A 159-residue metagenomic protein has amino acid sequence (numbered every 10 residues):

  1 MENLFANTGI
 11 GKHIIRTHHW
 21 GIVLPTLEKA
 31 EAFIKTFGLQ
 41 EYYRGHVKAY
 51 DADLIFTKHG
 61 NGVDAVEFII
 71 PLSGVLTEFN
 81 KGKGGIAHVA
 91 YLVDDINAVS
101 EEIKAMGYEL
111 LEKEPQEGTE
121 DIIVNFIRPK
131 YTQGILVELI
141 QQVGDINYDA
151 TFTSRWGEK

Functional and structural regions predicted by a protein language model:
M1-H13, I55-K58, A65-V66, E101-K159: Vicinal oxygen chelate
E2-K12, R16-H19, L24-A30, L39-Q40: The feature marks the first
R16-L24, T57-G60, T77-E102: Vicinal oxygen chelate
P25-E41, A98-G107: Amphipathic alpha-helical segments
L39-N61, R128: N-terminal strand-loop-strand beta-hairpin
H46, E78-K81, Y148-T151: Short, tandemly repeated low-complexity microdomains enriched for cysteine and small residues
